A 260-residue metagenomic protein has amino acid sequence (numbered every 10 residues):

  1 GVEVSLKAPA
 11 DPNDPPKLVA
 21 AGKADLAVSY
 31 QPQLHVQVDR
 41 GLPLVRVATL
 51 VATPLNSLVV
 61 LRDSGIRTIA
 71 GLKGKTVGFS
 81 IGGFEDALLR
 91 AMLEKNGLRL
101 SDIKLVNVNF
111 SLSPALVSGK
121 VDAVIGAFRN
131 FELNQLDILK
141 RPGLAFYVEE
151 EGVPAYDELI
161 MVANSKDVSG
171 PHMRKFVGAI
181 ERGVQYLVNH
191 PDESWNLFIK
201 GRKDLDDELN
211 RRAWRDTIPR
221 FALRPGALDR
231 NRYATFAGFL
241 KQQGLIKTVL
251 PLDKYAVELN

Functional and structural regions predicted by a protein language model:
G1-N109, S113-S118, D122-N130, A145-E149 (+1 more regions): Short, glycine-/small- and polar/acidic-enriched structural segments that line small-molecule recognition paths
P32, F110-G201: Pocket-lining segment of extracytoplasmic ligand-binding domains
R46, W195-L197, T248-L250: Short, hydrophobic secondary-structure boundary micro-motifs
L50-V60, R141-S165, V177, R215-P219 (+1 more regions): Periplasmic-binding protein-like
K95-L100, L139-R141, D204-D206, L245: Short helix-capping segments at alpha-helix termini
S169-L245: Secondary-structure end/capping motifs
A237-N260: C-terminal solvent-exposed extensions
